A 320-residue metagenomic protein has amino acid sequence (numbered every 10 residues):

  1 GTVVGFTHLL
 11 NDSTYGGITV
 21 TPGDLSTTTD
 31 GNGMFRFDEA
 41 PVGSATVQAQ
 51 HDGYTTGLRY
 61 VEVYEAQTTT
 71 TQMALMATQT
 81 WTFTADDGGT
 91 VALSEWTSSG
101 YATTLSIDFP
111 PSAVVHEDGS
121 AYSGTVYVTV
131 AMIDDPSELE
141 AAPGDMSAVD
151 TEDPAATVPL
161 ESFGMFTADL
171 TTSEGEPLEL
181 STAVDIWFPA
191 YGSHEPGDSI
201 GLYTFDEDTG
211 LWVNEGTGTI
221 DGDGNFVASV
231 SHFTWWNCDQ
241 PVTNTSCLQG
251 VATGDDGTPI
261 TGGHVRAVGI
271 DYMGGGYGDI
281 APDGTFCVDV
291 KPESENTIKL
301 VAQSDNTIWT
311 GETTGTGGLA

Functional and structural regions predicted by a protein language model:
G1-V3, G31, D52, R59 (+4 more regions): Proteolytic cleavage junctions
V3-A40, T46-Q50, Y60, T70-T71: Periplasm-facing N-terminal accessory domains of Gram-negative outer-membrane beta-barrel systems
H8, G23, A131, Y203-F205 (+1 more regions): Predominantly extracellular/luminal cell-surface or secreted proteins
S13-G23, G119-V126, S181-A183, D198-S199 (+1 more regions): Short flexible loop/turn segments that cap and initiate beta-strands
T19-G23, G33-F35, A45, N214 (+3 more regions): Residue-level detection of beta-strand scaffold positions
P22, V42-A66, A74-M76, K291-L319: A short, solvent-exposed loop/turn motif at the edges and junctions of modular extracellular/periplasmic domains
S26, T56, A102-S106, M273-G275 (+1 more regions): Short, mixed charged/polar active-site loops that provide acid/base catalysis or chelate metal/phosphate cofactors
T104-E152: Predominantly extracellular/luminal regions of secreted and cell-surface proteins, especially disulfide-bonded
